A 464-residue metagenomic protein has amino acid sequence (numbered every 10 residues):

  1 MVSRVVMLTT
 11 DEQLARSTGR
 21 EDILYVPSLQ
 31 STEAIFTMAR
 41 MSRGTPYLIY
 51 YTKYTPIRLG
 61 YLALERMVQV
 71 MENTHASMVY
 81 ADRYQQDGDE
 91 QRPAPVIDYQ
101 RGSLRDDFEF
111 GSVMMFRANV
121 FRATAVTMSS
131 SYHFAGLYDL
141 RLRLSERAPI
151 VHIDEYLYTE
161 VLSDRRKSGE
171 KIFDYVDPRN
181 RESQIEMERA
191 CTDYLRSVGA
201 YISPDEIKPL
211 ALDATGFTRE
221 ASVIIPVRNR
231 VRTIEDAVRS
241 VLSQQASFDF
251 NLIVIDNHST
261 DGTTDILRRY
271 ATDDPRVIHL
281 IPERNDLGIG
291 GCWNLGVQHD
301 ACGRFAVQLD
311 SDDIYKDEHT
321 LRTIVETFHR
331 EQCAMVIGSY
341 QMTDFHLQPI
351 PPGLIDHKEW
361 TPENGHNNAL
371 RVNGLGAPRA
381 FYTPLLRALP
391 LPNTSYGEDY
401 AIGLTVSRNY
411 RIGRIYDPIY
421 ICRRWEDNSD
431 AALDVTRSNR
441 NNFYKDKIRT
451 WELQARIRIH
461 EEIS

Functional and structural regions predicted by a protein language model:
M1-S3, R16-R20, R239-D249: Short, acidic, metal-binding catalytic loop of nucleotide-sugar glycosyltransferases
M7-D11, A221-T233, A237, Q244-Q245 (+1 more regions): A conserved hydrophobic helix/loop-capping motif in glycosyltransferases and polysaccharide synthases
T9-R16, P56, D256-D265, N285: A conserved acidic beta->alpha catalytic loop
S28-R43, E283-A301: Glycine-rich, basic loop-to-helix element that forms the pyrophosphate-binding segment of sugar-nucleotide handling
R43-R58, G303-I314: Short beta-strand-to-loop acidic/aromatic patch adjacent to the donor-nucleotide binding site
P56, Y61-P93, H319-P352: Conserved donor NDP-sugar-binding/catalytic core segment of glycosyltransferases
G88-S112, P352-V372: Short, flexible, basic/aromatic active-site loop/helix in glycosyltransferases
S131-L140, S395-I402: Acidic donor-binding loop at a coil-to-helix junction in glycosyltransferase catalytic cores that engages
